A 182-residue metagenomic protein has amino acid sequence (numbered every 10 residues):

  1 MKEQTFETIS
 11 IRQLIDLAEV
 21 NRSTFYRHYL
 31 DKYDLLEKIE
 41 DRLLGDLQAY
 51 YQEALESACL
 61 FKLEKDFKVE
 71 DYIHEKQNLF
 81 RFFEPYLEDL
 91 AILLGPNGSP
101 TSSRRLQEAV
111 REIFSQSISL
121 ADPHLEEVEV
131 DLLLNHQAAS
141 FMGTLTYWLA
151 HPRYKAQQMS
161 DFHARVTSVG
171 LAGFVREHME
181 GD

Functional and structural regions predicted by a protein language model:
M1-E7, Y86-L87: Basic, amphipathic alpha-helical hairpins
E3, D46-S57, S140-H151: Solvent-exposed, amphipathic alpha-helical segments
Q4-K38: Helix-turn-helix
L17, D34-S57, H74, N78 (+1 more regions): Alpha-helical structural segments
E53-E88: Hydrophobic alpha-helical connector segments
N97-D122, D131-M142: Amphipathic alpha-helical packing segments from all-alpha helical-bundle domains
A139, G143-D182: C-terminal peripheral helix-coil segments that are non-catalytic and often amphipathic
